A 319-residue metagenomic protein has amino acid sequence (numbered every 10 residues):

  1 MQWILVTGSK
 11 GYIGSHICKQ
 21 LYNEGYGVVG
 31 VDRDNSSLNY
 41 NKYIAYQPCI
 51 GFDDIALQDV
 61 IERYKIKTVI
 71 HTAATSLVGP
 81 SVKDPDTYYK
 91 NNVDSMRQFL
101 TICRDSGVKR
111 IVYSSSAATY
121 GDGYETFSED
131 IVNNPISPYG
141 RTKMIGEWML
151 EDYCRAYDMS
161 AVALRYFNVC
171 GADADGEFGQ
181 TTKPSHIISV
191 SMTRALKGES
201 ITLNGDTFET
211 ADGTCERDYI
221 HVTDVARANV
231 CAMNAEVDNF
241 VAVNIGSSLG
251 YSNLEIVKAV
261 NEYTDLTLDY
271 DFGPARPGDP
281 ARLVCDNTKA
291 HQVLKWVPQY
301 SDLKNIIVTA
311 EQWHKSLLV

Functional and structural regions predicted by a protein language model:
I4-E24: N-terminal Rossmann NAD(P)H-binding glycine-rich loop of SDR-like oxidoreductase domains
K42-D53: Rossmann-fold cofactor-recognition segment
F52, T87-Q98, N133, R141-T142: Glycine-rich NAD(P)-binding loop of the Rossmann-fold in SDR/ketoreductase-type enzymes
D54-N91: NAD(P)H-binding glycine-rich loop region in Rossmannoid oxidoreductase-like domains and their noncatalytic homologs
H71, R97-P138, A156, A161-V162: Conserved Rossmann-fold NAD(P)-dependent oxidoreductase catalytic core, especially the SDR/UDP-sugar
V78-G79, Y113-T126, P138-M144, V169-G176: Conserved catalytic-site region of short-chain dehydrogenase/reductase
D122, I136-C170, V190-K197: Active-site Tyr-X1-5-Lys
A195-V319: C-terminal substrate-binding subdomain of Rossmann-fold SDR/epimerase-dehydratase oxidoreductases
